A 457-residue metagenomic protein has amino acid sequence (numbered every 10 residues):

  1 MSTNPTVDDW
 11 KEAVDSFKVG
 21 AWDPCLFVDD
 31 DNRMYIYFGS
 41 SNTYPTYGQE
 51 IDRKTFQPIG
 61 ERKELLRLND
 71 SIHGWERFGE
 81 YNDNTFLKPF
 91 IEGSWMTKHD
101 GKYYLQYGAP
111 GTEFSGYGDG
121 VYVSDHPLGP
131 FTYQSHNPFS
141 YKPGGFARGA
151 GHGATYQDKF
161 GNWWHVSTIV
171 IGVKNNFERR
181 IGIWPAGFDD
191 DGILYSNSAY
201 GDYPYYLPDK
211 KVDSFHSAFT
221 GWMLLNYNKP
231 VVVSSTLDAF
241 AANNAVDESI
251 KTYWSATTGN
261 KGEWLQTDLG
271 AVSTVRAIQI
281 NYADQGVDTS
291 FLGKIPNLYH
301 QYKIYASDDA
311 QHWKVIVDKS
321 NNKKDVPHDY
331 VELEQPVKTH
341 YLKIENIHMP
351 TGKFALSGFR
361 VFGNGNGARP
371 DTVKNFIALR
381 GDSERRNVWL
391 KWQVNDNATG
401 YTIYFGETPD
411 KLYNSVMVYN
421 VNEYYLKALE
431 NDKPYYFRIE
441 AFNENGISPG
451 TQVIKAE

Functional and structural regions predicted by a protein language model:
M1-W22, D29-F86, K98-Y103, Y107-G145 (+2 more regions): Beta-rich carbohydrate-recognition and catalytic domains
W22-C25, E92-W95, G151-A154, D329: Beta-propeller and closely related beta-sheet repeat lectin domains
Y47-P58, V212-E248: Predominantly extracellular/luminal regions of secreted and cell-surface proteins, especially disulfide-bonded
G120, H300, P327-Y330, N420-Y425: Short S/T/G- and acidic-enriched coil/turn segments that sit immediately N-terminal to beta-strands in beta-sandwich
D247-V317, P327-K374, S383, Q393: Aromatic, loop-rich ligand-recognition surfaces of beta-strand-rich domains
Q301, Y305-A306, V394-V416, N420: Extracellular low-complexity, O-glycosylation-prone stalks/linkers
F362-N397, N431, N445-E457: Pro/Thr/Ser/Gly-rich low-complexity, intrinsically disordered linker/stalk tracts
L426-I447: Beta-strand-rich modules
